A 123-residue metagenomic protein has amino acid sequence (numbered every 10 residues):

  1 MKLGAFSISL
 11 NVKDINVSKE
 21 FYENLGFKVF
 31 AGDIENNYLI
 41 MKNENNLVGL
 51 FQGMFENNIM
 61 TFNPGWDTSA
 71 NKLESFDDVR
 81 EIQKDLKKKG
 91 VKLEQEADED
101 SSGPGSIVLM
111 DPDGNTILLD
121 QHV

Functional and structural regions predicted by a protein language model:
M1-K19, V123: N-terminal beta-strand motif that seeds the catalytic metal site of vicinal oxygen chelate
L3, N36, S102-P104: Loop/turn position at the start of each blade in beta-propeller repeats
K13-N16, M54-F55, F62-T116: Vicinal oxygen chelate
E20-N24, D113: Structural preference for long, well-ordered alpha-helical segments within the folded cores of structured domains
E23-F30, V91: Conserved acetyl-CoA-binding loop of GNAT-fold acetyltransferases
K28-A70, T116-Q121: Conserved short beta-strand elements that form part of the metal-binding/catalytic scaffold of enzyme active sites
